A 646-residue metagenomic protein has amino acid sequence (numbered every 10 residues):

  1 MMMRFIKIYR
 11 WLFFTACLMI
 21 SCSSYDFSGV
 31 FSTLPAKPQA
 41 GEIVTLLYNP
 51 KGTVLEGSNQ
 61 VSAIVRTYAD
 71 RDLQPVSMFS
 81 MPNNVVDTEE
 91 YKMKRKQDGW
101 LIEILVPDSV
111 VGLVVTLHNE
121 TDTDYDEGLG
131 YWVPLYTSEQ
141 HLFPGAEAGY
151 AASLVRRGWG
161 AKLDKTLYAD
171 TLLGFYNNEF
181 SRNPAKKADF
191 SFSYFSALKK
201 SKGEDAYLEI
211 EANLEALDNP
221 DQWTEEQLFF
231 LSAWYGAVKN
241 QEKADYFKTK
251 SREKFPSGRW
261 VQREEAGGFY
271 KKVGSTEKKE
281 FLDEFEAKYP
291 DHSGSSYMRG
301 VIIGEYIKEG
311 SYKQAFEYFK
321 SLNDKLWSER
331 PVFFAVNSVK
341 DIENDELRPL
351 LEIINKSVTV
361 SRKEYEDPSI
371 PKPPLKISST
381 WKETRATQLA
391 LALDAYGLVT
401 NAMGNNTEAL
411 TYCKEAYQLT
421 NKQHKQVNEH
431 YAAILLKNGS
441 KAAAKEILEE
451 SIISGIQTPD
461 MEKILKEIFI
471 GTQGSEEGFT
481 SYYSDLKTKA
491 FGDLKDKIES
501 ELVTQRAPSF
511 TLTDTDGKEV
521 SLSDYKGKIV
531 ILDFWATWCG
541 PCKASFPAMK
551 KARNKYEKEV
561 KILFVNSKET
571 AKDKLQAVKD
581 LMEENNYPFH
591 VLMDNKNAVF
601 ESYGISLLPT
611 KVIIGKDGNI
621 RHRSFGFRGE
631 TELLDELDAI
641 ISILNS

Functional and structural regions predicted by a protein language model:
C22-E215, Q227-E253, T276-A287, K313: Glycan-association/targeting regions that enable binding to alpha-glucans and other polysaccharides
K165-F180, E204-N219, Q241-K254, S275-Y289 (+5 more regions): Alpha-helical repeat scaffolds
K437, K445, E449-S509, S523-Y525 (+1 more regions): N-proximal helix/coil linker or "cap" segments that precede and/or mark the start of modular domains
F510-V530, N554-K555: A short beta-strand-turn-helix
T511-T513, Q576-D617: Short, internal strand/loop/helix patches that form the active-site neighborhood or redox-interaction surface
K526-G527, D533-K551: Conserved redox-active cysteine motifs that mediate thiol-disulfide chemistry, especially di-cysteine Cys-X(1-2)-Cys
A544-N585, N595-E601: Structural microenvironment flanking redox-active thiols in thiol-disulfide oxidoreductases
I613-S646: Thiol-/selenol-based redox modules, centered on thioredoxin-like and closely related oxidoreductase domains
